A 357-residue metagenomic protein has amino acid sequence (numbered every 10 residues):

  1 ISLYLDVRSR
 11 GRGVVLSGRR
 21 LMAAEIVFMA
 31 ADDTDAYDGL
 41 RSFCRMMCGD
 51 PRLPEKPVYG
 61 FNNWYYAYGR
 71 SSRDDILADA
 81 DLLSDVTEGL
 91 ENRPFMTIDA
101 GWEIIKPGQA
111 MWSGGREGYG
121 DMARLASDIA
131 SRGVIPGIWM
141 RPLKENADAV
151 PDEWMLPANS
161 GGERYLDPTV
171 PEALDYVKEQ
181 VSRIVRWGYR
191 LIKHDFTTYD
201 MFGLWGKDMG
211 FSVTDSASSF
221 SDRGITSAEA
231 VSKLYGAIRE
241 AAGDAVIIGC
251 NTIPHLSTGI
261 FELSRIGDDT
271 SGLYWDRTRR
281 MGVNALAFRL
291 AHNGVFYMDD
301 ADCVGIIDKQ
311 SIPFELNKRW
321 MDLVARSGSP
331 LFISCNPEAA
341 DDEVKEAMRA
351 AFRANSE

Functional and structural regions predicted by a protein language model:
I1-W154, A158-Y165, P330-I333: Conserved structural scaffold segments of CAZyme catalytic domains across common CAZy folds
L40-C44, I76, I260-E262, P337-R349: Composition- and surface-driven signal marking solvent-exposed, interaction-prone regions in large proteins
R70-R73, I225, L316-M321: Short, conserved micro-motifs enriched in small and acidic residues
N92-S311, L316: Aromatic- and carboxylate-enriched substrate-binding clefts and catalytic-loop regions of carbohydrate-active enzymes
Y189, V324-A339: Substrate-binding cleft of secreted/luminal carbohydrate-active enzymes
L290-Q310, F332-E357: Glycan-recognition and catalytic regions of carbohydrate-active enzymes
G294, K318-S327: Aromatic-lined glycan-binding groove of carbohydrate-active enzymes
